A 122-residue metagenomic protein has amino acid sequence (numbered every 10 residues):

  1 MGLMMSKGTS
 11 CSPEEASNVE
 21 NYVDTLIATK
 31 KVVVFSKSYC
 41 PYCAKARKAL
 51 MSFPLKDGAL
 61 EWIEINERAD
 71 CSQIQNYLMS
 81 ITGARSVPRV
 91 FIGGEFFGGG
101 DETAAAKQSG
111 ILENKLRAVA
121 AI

Functional and structural regions predicted by a protein language model:
M1-V33, I122: N-terminal leader/targeting and pre-domain segments
S12-P13, F53, R68: Chalcogenol-based redox active-site neighborhoods
V19-E61: Local sequence-structure signature of Cys/Sec-based thiol-disulfide redox active-site neighborhoods
A28-V32, M51, L55, G83 (+3 more regions): Short amphipathic alpha-helices and their capping/turn residues within compact interaction modules
A44-R47, M51, Q75, M79 (+4 more regions): Amphipathic alpha-helical interaction motifs in eukaryotic regulatory proteins
D57-Q73: Thiol-based oxidoreductase modules, predominantly thioredoxin-like and allied folds used for disulfide exchange
S80-S86: Thiol/disulfide oxidoreductase modules built on the thioredoxin-like
S86, I92-I122: Non-catalytic, surface beta->alpha helical segment in thiol-disulfide oxidoreductase systems
